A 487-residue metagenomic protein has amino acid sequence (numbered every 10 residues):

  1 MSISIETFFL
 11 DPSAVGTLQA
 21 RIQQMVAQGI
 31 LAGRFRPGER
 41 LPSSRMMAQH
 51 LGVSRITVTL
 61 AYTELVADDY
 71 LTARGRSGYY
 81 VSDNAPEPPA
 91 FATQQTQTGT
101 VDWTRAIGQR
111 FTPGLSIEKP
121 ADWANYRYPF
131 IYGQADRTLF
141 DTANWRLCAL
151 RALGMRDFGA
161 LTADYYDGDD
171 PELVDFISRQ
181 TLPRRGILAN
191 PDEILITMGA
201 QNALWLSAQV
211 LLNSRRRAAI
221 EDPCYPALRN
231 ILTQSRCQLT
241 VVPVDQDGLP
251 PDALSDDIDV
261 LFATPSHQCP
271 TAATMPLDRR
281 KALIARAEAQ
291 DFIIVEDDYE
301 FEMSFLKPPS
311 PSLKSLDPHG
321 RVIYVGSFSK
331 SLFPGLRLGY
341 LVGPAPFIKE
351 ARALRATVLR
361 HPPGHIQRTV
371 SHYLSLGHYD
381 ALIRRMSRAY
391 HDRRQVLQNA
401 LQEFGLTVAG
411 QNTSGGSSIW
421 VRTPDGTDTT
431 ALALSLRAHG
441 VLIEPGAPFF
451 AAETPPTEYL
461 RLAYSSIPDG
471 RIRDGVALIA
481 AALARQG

Functional and structural regions predicted by a protein language model:
M1-L150, P346, R352, A356-P363 (+11 more regions): N-terminal basic, amphipathic alpha-helical segments
R76, D317-E350, P362: Active-site PLP attachment segment
A135, P265-C269, K330: Short glycine-rich anion-binding loops that position phosphate/pyrophosphate groups of nucleotides and phosphorylated
A149, L153-Q290, E302-M303, P308-H319 (+2 more regions): Conserved core of the PLP fold type I
I220, V241, E296, V370 (+1 more regions): Hydrophobic residues in well-ordered beta-strands that form the structural core
Y340, R368-L376: Helix-loop "lid/cap" segments that line or gate small-molecule binding pockets
